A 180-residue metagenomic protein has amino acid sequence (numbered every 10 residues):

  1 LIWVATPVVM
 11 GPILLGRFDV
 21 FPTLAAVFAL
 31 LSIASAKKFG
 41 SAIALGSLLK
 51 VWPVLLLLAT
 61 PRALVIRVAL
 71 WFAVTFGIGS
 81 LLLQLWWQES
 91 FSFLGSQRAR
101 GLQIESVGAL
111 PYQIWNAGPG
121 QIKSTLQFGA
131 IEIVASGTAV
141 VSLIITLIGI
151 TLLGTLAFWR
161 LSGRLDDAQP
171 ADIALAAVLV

Functional and structural regions predicted by a protein language model:
L1-P7, F28, I43, S47: Short helix- or helix-capping micro-motifs that position conserved polar/aromatic residues at function-defining sites
L1-T6, T23-L24, L165-A174: Transmembrane-helix signature of polytopic, membrane-embedded enzymes that assemble or transfer cell-envelope glycans
I13-P22: Short acidic/glycine- and proline-prone juxtamembrane loop motifs at membrane-interface regions of multi-pass membrane
F18, S41-T60: Transmembrane helices and adjacent periplasmic/lumenal helix-loop junctions of polyprenol-phosphate-dependent
P22-K38: Specific aromatic-rich, kink-prone transmembrane helix
V54-Q88: Perimembrane helix-loop-helix junctions
T75-A117: Aromatic-rich transmembrane-lumenal/periplasmic boundary elements in polytopic membrane proteins
A109-V180: Aromatic/glycine/proline-enriched transmembrane-helix motif characteristic of membrane-embedded glycan-assembly enzymes
